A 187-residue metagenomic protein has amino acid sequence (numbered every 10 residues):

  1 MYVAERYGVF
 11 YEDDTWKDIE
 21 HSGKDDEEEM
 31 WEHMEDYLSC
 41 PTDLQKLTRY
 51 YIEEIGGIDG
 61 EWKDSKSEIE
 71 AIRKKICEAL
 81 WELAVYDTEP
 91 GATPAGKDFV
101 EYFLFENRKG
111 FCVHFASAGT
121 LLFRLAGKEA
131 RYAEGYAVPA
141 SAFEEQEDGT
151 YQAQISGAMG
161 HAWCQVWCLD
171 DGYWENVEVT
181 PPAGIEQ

Functional and structural regions predicted by a protein language model:
M1-Q187: Helix-boundary/low-complexity linker signature
